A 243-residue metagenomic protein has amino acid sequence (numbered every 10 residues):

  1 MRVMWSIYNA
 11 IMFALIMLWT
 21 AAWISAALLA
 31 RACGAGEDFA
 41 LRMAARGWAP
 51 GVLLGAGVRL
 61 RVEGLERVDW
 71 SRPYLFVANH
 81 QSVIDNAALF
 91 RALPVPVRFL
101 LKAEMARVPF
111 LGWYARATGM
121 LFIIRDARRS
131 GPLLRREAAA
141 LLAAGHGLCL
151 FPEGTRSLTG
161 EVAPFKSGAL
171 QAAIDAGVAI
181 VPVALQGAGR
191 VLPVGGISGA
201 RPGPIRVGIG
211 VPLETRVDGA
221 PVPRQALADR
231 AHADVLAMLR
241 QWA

Functional and structural regions predicted by a protein language model:
M1-R61: N-terminal membrane-anchoring alpha-helices
V3, P132-A243: Non-catalytic C-terminal accessory region of glycerolipid acyltransferases and related lyso-lipid remodeling enzymes
T20-L41, G55, W70-R128: Catalytic core of membrane glycerolipid acyltransferases/transacylases, capturing the structured, soluble-facing
A49, M120-I124, G154-T155: Short, basic, glycine/proline-bearing loop/turn elements
R61-E63, L121: General small-molecule cofactor/ligand-binding pocket signal
V62, F76, F99-L100, V207-I209: Generic preference for hydrophobic
L65-D69: Glycine-rich helix-loop-beta junction characteristic of Rossmann-like nucleotide cofactor-binding loops
